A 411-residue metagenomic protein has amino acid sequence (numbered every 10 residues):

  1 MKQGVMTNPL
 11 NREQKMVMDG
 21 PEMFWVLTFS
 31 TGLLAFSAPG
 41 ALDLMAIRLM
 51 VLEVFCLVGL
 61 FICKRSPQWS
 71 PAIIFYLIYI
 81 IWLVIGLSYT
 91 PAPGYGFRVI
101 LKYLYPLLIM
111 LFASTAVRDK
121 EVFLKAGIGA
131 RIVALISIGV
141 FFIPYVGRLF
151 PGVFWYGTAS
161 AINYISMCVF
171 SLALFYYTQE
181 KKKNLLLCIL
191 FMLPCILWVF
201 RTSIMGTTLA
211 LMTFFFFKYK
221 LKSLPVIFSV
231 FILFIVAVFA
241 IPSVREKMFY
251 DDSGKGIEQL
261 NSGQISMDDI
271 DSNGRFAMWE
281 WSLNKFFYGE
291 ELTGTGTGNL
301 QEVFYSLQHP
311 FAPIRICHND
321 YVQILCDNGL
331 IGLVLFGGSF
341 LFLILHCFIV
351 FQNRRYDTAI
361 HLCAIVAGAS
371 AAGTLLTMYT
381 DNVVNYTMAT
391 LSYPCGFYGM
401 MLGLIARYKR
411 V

Functional and structural regions predicted by a protein language model:
M1-I85, P91, Y95, T115-I128 (+4 more regions): Transmembrane signal-anchor hairpin modules in multi-pass inner-membrane enzymes, especially those that act on
D43-L60, I100-I109, S160-F170, I204-M212 (+2 more regions): Membrane-embedded alpha-helical segments of multi-pass membrane proteins, especially the transmembrane helices
L52-F55, F342, A364-V411: Transmembrane alpha-helices of multi-pass inner-membrane enzymes
E53, L108, E121-L149, F154-Y219 (+2 more regions): Alpha-helical transmembrane segments of multi-pass inner-membrane proteins
A72-W82, P93-A116, A134, I138 (+1 more regions): Aromatic-anchored transmembrane helix interface
I132, N328-A372: Hydrophobic transmembrane alpha-helices and their immediate junctions
L197, K218-I265, E280-Y288, T297: A membrane-periplasm/extracellular boundary helix in multi-pass inner-membrane enzymes that assemble envelope glycans
S266-N284, Y288-N328: Long extracytoplasmic/lumenal interhelical loops at the membrane interface of multi-pass membrane proteins
